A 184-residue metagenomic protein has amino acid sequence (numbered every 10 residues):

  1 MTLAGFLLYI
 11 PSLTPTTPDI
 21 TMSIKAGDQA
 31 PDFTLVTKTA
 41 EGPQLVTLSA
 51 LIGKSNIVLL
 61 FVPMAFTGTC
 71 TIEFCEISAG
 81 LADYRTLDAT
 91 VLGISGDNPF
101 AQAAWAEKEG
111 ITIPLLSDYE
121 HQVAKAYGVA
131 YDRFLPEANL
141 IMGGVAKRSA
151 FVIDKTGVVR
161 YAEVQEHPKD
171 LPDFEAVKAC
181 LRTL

Functional and structural regions predicted by a protein language model:
F6-Y9: Aromatic (phenylalanine/tyrosine) cluster motif
L13, P18-L184: Chalcogenol-based redox active-site neighborhoods
